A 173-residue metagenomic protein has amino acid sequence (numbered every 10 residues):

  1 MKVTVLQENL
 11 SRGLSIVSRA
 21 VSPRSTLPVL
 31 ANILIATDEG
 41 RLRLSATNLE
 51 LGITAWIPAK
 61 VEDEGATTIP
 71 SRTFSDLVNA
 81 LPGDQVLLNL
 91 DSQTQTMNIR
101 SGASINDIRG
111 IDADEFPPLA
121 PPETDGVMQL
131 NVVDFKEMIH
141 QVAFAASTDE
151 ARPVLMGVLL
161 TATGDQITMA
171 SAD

Functional and structural regions predicted by a protein language model:
M1-D173: Structural preference for solvent-exposed beta-strand-turn elements and adjacent flexible terminal/loop segments within
